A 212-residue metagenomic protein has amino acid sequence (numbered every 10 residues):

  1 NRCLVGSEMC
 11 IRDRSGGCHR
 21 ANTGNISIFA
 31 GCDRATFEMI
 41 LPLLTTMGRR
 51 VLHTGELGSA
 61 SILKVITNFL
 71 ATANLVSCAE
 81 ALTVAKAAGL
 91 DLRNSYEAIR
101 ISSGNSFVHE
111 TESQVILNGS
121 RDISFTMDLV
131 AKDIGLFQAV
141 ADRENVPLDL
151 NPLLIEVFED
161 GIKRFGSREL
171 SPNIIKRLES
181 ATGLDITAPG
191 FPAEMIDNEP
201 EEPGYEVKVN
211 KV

Functional and structural regions predicted by a protein language model:
N1-I11: Single conserved hydrophobic/aromatic residue that forms the stacking wall/gate of nucleotide- or nucleobase-binding
R14-S15: Short, ordered loop/turn segments at secondary-structure junctions
H19-I26, L63: Acidic/polar active-site rim loop that often engages polyanionic ligands
F29-C32, T54: Short beta-strand-to-turn element immediately C-terminal to the catalytic PLP-Schiff-base lysine in fold type I
D33-G48: Conserved core segment of the aminotransferase class I/II
M39, S59-A181: Helical "substrate-binding/catalytic lid" subdomain of Rossmann-like NAD(P)-dependent dehydrogenases/reductases
V51-L57: Ligand/cofactor pocket segment of small-molecule handling proteins
K163-V212: NAD(P)-dependent dehydrogenase/reductase Rossmann-like domain
